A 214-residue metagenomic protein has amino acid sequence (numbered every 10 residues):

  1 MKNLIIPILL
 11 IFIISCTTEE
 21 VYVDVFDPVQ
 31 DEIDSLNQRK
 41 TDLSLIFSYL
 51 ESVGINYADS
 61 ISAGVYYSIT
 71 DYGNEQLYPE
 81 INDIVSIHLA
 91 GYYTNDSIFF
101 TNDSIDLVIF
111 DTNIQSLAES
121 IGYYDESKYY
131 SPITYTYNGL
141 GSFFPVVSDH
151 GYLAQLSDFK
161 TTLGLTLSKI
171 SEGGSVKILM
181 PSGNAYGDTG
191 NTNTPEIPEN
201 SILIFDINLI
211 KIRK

Functional and structural regions predicted by a protein language model:
M1-C16: Sec-dependent bacterial lipoprotein signal peptides
C16-K214: Cross-family detector of peptidyl-prolyl cis-trans isomerase
